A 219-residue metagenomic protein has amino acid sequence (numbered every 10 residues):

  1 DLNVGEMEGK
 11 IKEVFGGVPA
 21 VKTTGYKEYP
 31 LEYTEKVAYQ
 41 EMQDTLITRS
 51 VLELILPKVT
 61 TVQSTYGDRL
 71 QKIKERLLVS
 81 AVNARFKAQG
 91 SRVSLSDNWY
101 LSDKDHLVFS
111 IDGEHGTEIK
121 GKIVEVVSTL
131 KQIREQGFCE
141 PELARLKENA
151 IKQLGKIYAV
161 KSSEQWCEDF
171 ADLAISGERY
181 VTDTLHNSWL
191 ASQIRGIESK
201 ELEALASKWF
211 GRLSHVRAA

Functional and structural regions predicted by a protein language model:
L2: Penicillin-binding protein/beta-lactamase superfamily catalytic region
G5, G9, E13-T61, K72-V124 (+2 more regions): Non-catalytic beta-strand/loop surface segments
V62-G67: N-terminal presequence-like segments and adjacent domain-start helices
K74, I175-Y180, T184, W189-G196: Domain-scale recognition of functional cores that engage charged ligands
L130-G137: Secondary-structure edge/capping motif, primarily at the C-terminal ends of alpha-helices and the immediately following
K131, H186, K200-L202, F210-A219: Ordered core of a single globular domain
D169-I175: Acidic-aromatic pocket-rim loops
